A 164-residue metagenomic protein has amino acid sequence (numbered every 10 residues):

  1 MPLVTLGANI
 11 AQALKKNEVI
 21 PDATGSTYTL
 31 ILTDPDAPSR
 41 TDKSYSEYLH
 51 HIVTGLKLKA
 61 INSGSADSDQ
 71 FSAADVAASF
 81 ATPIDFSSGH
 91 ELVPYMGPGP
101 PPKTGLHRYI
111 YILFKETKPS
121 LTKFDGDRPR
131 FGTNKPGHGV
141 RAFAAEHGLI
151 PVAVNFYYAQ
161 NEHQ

Functional and structural regions predicted by a protein language model:
M1-Q164: N-terminus-centered regions that define maturation/targeting leaders and the start of the first functional domain
